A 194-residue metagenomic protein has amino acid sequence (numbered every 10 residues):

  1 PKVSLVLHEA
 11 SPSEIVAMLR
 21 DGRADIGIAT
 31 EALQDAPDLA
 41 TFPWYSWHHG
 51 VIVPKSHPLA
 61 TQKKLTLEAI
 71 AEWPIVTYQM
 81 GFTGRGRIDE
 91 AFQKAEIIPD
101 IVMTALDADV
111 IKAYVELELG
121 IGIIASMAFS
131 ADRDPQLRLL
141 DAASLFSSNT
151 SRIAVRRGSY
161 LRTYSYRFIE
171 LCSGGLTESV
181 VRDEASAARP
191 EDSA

Functional and structural regions predicted by a protein language model:
P1-D35, I98, T104-A105: Central regulatory/effector-binding core of bacterial HTH transcription factors
S11, T66, L106-D107, A125: Short loop/turn segments at beta->alpha junctions
V16-A17, F42, E68, K112-A113 (+1 more regions): Alpha-helical segments flanking ligand/cofactor-binding loops in enzyme cores
M18-R20, I70, A113-L119, I153: Hydrophobic residues within well-ordered alpha-helices
I28-P37, G86, E90, K94 (+1 more regions): A ligand-binding cleft/hinge motif common to bilobed small-molecule-binding domains
A36-I75: Flexible hinge/capping segments at coil-to-helix
A40-G50, G122, S126-M127, P135-S148: Short beta-strand->loop
L139-R182: A late-sequence structural motif
